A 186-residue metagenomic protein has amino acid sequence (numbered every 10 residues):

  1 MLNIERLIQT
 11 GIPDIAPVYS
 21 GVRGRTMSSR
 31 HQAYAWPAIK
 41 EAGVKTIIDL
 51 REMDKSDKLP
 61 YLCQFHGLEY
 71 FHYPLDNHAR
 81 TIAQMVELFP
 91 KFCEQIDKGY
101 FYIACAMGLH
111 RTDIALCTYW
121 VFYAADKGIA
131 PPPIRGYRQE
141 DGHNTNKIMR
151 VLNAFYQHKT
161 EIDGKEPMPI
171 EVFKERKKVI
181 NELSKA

Functional and structural regions predicted by a protein language model:
M1-I103, M107, I114-A186: Cys-dependent protein tyrosine phosphatase-like superfamily
